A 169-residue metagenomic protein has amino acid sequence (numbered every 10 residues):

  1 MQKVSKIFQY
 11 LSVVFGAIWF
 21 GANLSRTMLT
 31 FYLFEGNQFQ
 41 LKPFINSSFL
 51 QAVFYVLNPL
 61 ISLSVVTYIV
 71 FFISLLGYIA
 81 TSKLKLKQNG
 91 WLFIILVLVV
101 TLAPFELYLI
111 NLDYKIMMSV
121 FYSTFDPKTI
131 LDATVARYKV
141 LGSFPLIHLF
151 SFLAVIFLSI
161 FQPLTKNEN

Functional and structural regions predicted by a protein language model:
M1, L57-L86: Long, highly hydrophobic alpha-helical transmembrane signal-anchor segments
M1-I18, L86-L98, F152-T165: Alpha-helical transmembrane segments and their helix-start/interface "positive-inside/aromatic belt" motifs in integral
K3-K6, G16-S62, P127-T129: Interfacial loop at the N-terminal end of multi-pass membrane proteins
Y10-A22, L63-L75, F105-E106, I147-F150 (+1 more regions): Hydrophobic cores of alpha-helical transmembrane segments in multi-pass integral membrane proteins
Y10-T27, F93-D113: Hydrophobic alpha-helical membrane-insertion segments
Q51-I69, L131-A154: Hydrophobic alpha-helical transmembrane segments
Q88-I94, F125-A136, Q162-N169: Hydrophobic alpha-helical transmembrane segments and immediately flanking/interface helices in integral membrane
L107-P127: Juxtamembrane non-transmembrane "cap" segments at the membrane-aqueous interface of multi-pass membrane proteins
